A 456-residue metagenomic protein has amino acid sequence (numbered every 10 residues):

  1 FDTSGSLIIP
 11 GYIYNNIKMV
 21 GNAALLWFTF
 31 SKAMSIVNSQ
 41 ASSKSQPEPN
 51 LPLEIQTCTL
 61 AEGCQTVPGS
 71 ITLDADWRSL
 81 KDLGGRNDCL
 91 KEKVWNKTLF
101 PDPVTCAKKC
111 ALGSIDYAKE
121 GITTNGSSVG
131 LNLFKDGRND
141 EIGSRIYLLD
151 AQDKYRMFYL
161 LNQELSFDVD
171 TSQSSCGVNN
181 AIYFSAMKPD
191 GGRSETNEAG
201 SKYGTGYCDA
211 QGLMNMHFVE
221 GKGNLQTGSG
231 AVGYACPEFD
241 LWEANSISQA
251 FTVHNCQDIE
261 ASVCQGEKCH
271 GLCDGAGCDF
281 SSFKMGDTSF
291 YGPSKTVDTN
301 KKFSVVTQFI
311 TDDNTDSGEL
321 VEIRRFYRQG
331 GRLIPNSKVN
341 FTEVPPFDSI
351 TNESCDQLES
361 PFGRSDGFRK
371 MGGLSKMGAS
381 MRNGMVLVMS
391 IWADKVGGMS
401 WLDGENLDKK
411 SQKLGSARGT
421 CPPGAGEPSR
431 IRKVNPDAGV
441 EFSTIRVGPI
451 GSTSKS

Functional and structural regions predicted by a protein language model:
F1-K18: N-terminal amphipathic/basic-hydrophobic helices that include classical n-h-c signal peptides and signal-anchor
D2, T123, Q329: Acidic surface patches and DE-rich sequence motifs
T3, N15, F30-K32, V169: Generic detector of N-terminal low-structure segments
K18-V37: Fungal secretory targeting signals
M34-P237, W242-I247, L374-K376, L387 (+4 more regions): A long-range scaffold signal marking pre-active-site subdomains of enzyme folds
L165-S166, A181-S304, E322-A438, T444: Glycine-rich (often Gly-Gly/Gly-Pro-rich) flexible segments and glycine-rich loop motifs, frequently accented by
S172-S174, K301-V321: Localized edge beta-strand/strand-to-loop motifs within extracellular or lumenal beta-rich domains
